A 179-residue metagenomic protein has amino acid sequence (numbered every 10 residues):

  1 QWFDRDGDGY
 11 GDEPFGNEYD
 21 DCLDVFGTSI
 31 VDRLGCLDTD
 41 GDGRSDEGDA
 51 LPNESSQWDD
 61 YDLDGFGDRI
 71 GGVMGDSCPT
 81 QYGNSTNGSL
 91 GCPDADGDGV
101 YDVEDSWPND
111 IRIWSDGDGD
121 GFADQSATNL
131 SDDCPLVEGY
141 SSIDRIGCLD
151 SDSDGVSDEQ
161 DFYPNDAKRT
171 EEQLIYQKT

Functional and structural regions predicted by a protein language model:
Q1-T179: Extracellular calcium-associated, cysteine-rich motifs in secreted modular proteins
